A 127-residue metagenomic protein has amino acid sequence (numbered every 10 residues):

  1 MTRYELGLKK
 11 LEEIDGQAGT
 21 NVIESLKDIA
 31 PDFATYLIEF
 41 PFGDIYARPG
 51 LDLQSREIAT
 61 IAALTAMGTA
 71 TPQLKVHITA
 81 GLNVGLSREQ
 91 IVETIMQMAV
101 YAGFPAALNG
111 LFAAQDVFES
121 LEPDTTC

Functional and structural regions predicted by a protein language model:
M1-Q54, N83, L108-C127: Acidic, glycine/proline-rich low-complexity segments that act as flexible tails and inter-domain linkers
K10, P41, V76-H77, T94: A general alpha-helix detector
I38, S55-I58, L74, I91: N-terminal alpha-helical segment
F42, L64-M67, M96, V100-G103: Amphipathic alpha-helical core segments of compact helical bundles
L51, M67-P72, G103-P105: Short helix-coil transition sites and intra-membrane helix breaks within transmembrane domains of multi-pass
R56-L64, T94-I95: Short, structured motif recognition centered on aromatic/hydrophobic residues
E57, Q97, F104-L108: Substrate/cofactor-recognition hotspot
A70-V92, A107-V117: Extended intrinsically disordered, low-complexity coil regions enriched in Ser, Thr, Gly, Ala and often Pro
